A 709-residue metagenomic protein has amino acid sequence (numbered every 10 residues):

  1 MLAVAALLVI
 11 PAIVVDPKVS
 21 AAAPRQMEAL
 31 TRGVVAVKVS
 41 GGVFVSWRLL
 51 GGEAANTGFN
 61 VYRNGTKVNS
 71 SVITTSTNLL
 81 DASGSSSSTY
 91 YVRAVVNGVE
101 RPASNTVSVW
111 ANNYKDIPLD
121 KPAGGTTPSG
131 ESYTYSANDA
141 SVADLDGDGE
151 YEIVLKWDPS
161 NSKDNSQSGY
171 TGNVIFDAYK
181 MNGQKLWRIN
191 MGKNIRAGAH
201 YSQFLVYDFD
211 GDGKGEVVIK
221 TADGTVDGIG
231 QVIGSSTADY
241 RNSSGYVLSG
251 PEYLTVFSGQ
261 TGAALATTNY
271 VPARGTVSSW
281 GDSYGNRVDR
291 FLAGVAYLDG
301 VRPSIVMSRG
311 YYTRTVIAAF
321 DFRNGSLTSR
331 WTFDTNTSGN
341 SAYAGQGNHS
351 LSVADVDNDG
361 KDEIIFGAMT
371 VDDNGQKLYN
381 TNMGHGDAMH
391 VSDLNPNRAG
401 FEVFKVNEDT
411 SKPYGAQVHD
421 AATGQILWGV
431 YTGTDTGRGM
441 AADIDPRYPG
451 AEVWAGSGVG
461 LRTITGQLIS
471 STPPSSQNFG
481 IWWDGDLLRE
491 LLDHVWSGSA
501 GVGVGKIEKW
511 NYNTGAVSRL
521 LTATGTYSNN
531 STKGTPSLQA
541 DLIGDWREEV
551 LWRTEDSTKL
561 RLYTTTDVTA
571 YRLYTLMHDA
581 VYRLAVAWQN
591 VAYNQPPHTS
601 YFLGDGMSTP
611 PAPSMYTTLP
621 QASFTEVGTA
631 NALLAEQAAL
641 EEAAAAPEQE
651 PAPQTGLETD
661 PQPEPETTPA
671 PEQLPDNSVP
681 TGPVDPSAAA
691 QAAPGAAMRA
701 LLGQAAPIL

Functional and structural regions predicted by a protein language model:
M1-L7: Sec-dependent N-terminal signal peptides
V9-V19: C-terminal segment of classical bacterial N-terminal signal peptides
V19-A22, T629-L709: Composition-driven, intrinsically disordered low-complexity tracts enriched in small residues
P24-G33, G42, L49-A54, T74-S76 (+2 more regions): Beta-propeller-forming repeat regions
G58-V61: Short beta-strand elements bearing conserved aromatic residues within extracellular beta-rich modules
R63-K67: Short amphipathic beta-strand segments in non-cytosolic proteins
